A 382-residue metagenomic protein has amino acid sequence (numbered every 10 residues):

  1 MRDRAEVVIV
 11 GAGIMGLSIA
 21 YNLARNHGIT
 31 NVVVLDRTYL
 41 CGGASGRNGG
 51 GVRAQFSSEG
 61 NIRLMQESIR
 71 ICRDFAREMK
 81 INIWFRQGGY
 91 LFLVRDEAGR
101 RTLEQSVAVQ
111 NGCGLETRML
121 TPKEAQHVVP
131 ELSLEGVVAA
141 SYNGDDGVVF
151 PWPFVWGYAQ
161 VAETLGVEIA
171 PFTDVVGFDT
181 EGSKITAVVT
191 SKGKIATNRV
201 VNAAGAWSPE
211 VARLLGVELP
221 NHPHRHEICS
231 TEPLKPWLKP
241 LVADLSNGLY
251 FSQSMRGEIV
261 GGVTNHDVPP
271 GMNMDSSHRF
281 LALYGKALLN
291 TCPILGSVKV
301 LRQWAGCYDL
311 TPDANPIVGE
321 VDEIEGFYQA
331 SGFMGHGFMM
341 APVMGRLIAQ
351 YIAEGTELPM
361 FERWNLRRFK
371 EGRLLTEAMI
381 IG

Functional and structural regions predicted by a protein language model:
R2-A5, V189-R199: Core beta-strand elements of the Rossmann-like FAD/NAD(P) dinucleotide-binding domain in flavoenzyme oxidoreductases
R2-M15, V33: Beta1/beta-strand and adjacent pyrophosphate-binding region of the FAD-binding site in flavoprotein oxidoreductases
A24-G46: Glycine-rich FAD pyrophosphate-binding loop
G50-V128, G248-L249, R279, A287-L289: Dinucleotide-binding Rossmann-like beta1-alpha1 core, especially the glycine-rich loop that anchors the ADP
R73-D74, R86, V94-L165, A170-P171 (+3 more regions): Flavin (FAD/FMN) cofactor-binding and adjacent substrate-gating region of FAD-dependent oxidoreductase domains
K194-L238: Central helical "cap/lid" subdomain
P233-G326: Active-site lid/adjacent beta-loop-alpha segment flanking the redox-cofactor pocket in flavoenzymes
S246, L289-G382: C-terminal catalytic lobe of FAD-dependent flavoproteins
